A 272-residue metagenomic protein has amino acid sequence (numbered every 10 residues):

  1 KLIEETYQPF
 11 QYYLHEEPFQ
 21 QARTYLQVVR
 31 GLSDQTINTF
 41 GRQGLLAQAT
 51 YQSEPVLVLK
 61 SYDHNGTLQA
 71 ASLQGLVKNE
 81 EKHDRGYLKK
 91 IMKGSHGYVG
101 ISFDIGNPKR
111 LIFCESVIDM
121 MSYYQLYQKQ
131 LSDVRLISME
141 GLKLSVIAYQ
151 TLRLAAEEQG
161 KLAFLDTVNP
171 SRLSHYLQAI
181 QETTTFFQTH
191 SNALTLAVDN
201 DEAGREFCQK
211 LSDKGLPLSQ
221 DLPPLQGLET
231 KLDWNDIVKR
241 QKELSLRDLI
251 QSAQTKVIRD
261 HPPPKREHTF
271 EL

Functional and structural regions predicted by a protein language model:
L2-I105, K129, F270: Basic, glycine-enriched DNA-binding surface that flanks or lies within the catalytic cores of DNA
E54-L57, P108-R110, V134, A193: Short, surface-exposed beta-edge/turn micro-motifs
G106-E115, L196: Conserved Lys-Pro-Asp/Glu-containing loop-to-beta segment of HAD-superfamily phosphomonoesterases, centered on
I118-S122: Short amphipathic alpha-helical face segments that pack within enzyme cores and frequently flank/anchor catalytic
Q125-L272: TOPRIM fold recognition
